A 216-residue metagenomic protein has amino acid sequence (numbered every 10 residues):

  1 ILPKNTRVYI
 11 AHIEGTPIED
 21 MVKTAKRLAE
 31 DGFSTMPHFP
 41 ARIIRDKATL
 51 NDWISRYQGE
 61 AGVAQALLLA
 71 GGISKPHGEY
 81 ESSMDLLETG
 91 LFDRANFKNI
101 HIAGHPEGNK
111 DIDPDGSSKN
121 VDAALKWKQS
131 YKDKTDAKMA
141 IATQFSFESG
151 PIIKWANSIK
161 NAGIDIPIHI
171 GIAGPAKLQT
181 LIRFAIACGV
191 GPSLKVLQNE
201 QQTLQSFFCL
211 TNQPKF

Functional and structural regions predicted by a protein language model:
I1-A123, S130, F208, Q213-P214: Active-site beta->alpha loop and helix N-cap motifs at the rims of alpha/beta catalytic domains
D31, D93-A95, D133-D136, K160-D165: Short helix-capping segments at alpha-helix termini
P37, K128, A137, I170: Conserved, mostly hydrophobic/aromatic
R45-A48, I73-S82, T143-S158, L178-Q179: Active-site glycine- and acidic-residue-rich loops that bind and position anionic ligands or nucleotide-like cofactors
H101-A103, A140-Q144, P167-A173: Short, conserved beta-strand edge motifs with alternating hydrophobic and charged residues
P114-K128, N157-A162, R183-P192: Short, surface-exposed, charged loop/turn segments at secondary-structure junctions
P114-S118, I141-E148: Short, surface-exposed loop/turn motifs that are enriched in glycine and acidic residues and include a nearby proline
P167, G171-F216: Catalytic-face loop-and-helix region of soluble metabolic enzyme cores
